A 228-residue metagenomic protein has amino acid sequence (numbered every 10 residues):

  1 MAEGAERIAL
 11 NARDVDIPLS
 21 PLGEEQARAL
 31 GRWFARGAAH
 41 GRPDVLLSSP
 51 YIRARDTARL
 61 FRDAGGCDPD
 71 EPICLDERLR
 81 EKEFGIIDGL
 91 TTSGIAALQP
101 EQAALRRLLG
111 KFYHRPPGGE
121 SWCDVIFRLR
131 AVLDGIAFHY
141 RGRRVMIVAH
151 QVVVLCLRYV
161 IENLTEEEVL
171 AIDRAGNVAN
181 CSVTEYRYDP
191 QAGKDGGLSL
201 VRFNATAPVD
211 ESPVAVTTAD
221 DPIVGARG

Functional and structural regions predicted by a protein language model:
M1-D44, I52, D56-D63, C67 (+1 more regions): An N-terminal RHG(E/S)-centered segment typical of histidine phosphatases
L10-I17, A103-C123: Short glycine/proline- and acidic residue-enriched helix-loop micro-motifs that form flexible lids or anion-recognition
S20, E24, L47, Y51 (+3 more regions): Amphipathic, non-transmembrane alpha-helical scaffold segments
R28-A104, E167, A175-N180, T184 (+1 more regions): Phosphate-coordination/substrate-recognition cap region in phosphate-metabolizing enzymes
G37-R42, I136-R143: Glycine-rich phosphate-binding loop signature in dinucleotide/nucleotide-binding domains
L47, R143-A149, V153-C156: Beta-strand elements within well-structured catalytic alpha/beta cores of enzymes that handle phosphate/sulfate esters
K82-A96, F138, R143, Y159-G228: Acidic, low-complexity terminal tails and accessory targeting/binding regions of phosphate-metabolizing enzymes
R115-F138: Internal catalytic-core helix/loop-beta-alpha segment that presents or stabilizes conserved functional determinants
